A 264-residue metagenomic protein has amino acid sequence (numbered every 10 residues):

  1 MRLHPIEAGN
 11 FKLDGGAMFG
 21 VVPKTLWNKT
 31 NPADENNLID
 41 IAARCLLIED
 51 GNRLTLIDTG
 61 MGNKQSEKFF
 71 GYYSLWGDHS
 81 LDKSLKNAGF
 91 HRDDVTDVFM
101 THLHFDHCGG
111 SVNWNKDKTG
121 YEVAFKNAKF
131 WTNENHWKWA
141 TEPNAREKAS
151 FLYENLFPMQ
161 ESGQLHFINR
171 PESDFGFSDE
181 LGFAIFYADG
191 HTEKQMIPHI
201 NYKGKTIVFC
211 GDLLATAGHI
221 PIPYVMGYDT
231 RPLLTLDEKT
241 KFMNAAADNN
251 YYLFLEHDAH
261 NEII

Functional and structural regions predicted by a protein language model:
R2-P5, C45-E49, T55, K64 (+1 more regions): Core dinuclear metal-dependent hydrolase active-site scaffold
A8-G9, T59-G62, L103, N135-H136 (+3 more regions): Active-site metal-binding loops of divalent metal-dependent hydrolases
G9-N87, I197-D212: Conserved beta-strand hairpin/beta-sheet module of binuclear metal-dependent hydrolase folds, prominently
T55-I57, F99, F130, I207-F209 (+1 more regions): Residue-level marker for buried hydrophobic side chains located in beta-strands that build the well-ordered beta-sheet
Y72-K83, N201-I264: Cap/insert and terminal regions of metallo-dependent hydrolase folds
W76-H79, S84-F90, D94, A124-Y187 (+1 more regions): Metallo-beta-lactamase
V95-D106: Metallo-beta-lactamase
C108-T119: Metal-dependent catalytic neighborhoods of phosphoester/phosphodiester hydrolases
